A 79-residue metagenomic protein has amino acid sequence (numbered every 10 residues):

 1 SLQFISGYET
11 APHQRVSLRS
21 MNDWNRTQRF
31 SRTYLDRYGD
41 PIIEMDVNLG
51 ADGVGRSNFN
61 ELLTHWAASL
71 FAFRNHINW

Functional and structural regions predicted by a protein language model:
S1-F4, D52-V54: Short small-residue beta-strand/loop micro-motif enriched in glycine and branched aliphatics
L2-I42: Short, internal acidic amphipathic alpha-helical interface segments that mediate docking to partner proteins
S31-F71: A short, solvent-exposed beta-edge/loop patch
F71-W79: Flexible helix-coil linker/hinge segments at domain or subdomain boundaries
